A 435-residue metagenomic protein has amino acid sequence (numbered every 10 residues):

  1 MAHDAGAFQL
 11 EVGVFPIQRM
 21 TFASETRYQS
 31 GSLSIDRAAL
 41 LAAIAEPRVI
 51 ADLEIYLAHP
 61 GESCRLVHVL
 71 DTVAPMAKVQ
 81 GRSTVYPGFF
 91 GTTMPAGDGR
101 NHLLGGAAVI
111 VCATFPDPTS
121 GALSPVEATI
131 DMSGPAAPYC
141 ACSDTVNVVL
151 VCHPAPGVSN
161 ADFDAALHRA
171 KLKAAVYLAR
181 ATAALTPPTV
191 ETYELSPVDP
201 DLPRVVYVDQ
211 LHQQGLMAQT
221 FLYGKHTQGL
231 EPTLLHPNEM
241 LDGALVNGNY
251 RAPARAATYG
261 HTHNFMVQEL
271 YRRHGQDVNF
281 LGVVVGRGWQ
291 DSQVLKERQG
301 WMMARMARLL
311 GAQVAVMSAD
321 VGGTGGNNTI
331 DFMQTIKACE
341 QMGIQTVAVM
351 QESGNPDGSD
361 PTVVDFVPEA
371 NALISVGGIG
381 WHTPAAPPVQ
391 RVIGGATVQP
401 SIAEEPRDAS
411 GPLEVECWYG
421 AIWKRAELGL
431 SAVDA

Functional and structural regions predicted by a protein language model:
M1-T227, E416, E427-A435: Long, compositionally biased, glycine/small-hydrophobic-enriched stretches that function as flexible linkers, tethers
Y193-Q290, A403-D434: Small-residue-enriched flexible segments
F280, T346-V347: Hydrophobic beta-strand scaffold residues
D291-A307: A general structural motif
G311-V316: Proline-aspartate-enriched helix->loop->beta-strand connector
I330-T335: Charged helix-capping and loop-helix junction motifs
M342, A348, E369-A435: Long, compositionally biased intrinsically disordered regions
V349-N371: Glycine-rich, charge-decorated loop segments at or immediately adjacent to ligand/cofactor-binding or catalytic sites
